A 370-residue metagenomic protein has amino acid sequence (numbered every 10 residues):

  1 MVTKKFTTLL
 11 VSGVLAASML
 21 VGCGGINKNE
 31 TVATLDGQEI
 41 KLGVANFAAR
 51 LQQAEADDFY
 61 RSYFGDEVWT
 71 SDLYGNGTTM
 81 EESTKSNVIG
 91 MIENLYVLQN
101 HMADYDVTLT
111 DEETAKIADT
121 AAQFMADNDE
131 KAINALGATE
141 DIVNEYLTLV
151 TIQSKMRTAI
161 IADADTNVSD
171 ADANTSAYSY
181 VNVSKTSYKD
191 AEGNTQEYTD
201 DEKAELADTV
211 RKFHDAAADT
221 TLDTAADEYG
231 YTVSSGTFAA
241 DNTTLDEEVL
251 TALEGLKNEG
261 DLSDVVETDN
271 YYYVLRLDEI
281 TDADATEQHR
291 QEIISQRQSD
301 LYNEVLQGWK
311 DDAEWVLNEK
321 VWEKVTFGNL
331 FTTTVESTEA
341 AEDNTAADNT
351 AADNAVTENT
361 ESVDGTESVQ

Functional and structural regions predicted by a protein language model:
M1-L10: Bacterial N-terminal signal peptides that target proteins for export
S18-G22: C-terminal motif of bacterial Sec signal peptides marking the signal peptidase cleavage site
G24-G137: N-terminal targeting/tethering segments
I26-K28, L35, A132-K212, T244-Q370: PPIase-associated folding chaperone regions across multiple families
A49, A56, I92, Y96 (+13 more regions): Sec/Tat-exported extracytoplasmic proteins
E113-Q123, T237-T244, K324: Short linear loop/turn motifs
D208-V249, A283-A285: Peptidyl-prolyl cis-trans isomerase
